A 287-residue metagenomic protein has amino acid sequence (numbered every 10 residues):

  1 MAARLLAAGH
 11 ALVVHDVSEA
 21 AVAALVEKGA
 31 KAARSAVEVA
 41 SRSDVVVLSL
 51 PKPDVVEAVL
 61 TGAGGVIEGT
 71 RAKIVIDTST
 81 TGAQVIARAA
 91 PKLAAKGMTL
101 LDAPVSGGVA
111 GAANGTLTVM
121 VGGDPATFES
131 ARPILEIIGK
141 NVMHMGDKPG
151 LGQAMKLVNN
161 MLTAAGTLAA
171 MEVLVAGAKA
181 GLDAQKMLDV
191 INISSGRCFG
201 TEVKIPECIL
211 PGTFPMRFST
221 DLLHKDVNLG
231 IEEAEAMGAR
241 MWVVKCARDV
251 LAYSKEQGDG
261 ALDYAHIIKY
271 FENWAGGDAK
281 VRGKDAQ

Functional and structural regions predicted by a protein language model:
M1-L48, K73, T78-S79, V109 (+1 more regions): NAD(P)+-binding Rossmann beta1-loop-alpha1 motif at the extreme N-terminus of oxidoreductases
A2, Q185-I193, K245-D249: Beta-strand segments within the central parallel beta-sheet cores of soluble alpha/beta enzyme folds
V17-S18, K52, D124: Residues in the short beta-alpha loop(s) of Rossmann-like NAD(P)-binding domains
A32, A36-L100: Rossmann-fold NAD(P) dinucleotide-binding segment
T80-M161: Rossmann-fold dinucleotide-binding core
N114-G122, M143, P149-A180, D189-K204 (+1 more regions): Active-site-proximal catalytic alpha-helix in oxidoreductases
Q153, L162, V203-Y264, F271: Interdomain hinge/lid region at the active-site interface of Rossmann-like NAD(P)-dependent oxidoreductases
